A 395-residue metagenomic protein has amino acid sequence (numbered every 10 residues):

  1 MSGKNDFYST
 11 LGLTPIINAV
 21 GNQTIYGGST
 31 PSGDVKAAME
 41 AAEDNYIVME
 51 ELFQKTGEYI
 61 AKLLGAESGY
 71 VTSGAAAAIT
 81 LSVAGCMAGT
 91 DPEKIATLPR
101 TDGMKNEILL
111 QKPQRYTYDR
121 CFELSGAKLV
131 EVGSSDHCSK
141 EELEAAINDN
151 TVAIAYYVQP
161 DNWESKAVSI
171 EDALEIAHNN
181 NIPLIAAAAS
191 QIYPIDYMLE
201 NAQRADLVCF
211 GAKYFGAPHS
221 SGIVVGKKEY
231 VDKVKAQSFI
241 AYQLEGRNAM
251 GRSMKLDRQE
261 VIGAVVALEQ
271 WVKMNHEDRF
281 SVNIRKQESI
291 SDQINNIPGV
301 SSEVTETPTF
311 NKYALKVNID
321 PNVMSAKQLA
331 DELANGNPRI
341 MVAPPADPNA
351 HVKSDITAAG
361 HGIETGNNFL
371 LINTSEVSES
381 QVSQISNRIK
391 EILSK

Functional and structural regions predicted by a protein language model:
G3-T30, G57-V71, A76-W271, N295 (+5 more regions): Conserved PLP-enzyme active-site core in the AAT-like
F7, N295, G299-I385: Conserved C-terminal alpha-helix-loop-beta "cap" of PLP-dependent enzymes that closes/shapes the active-site mouth
I17-K55: A glycine-/small-polar-enriched, mobile loop at the entrance of the PLP active site in fold-type I
E40, E269, S386-S394: A short, amphipathic alpha-helical segment
Y46, D161-W163, S378-E379: Short strand->helix junction
F239-Q243, A334-M341, K390-K395: A common structural junction motif
L256-D257, N283-N295, N318: Gly/Ser/Thr/Ala-enriched C-terminal appendages of enzymes
L268-I290: Structural signature of PLP-dependent enzymes
